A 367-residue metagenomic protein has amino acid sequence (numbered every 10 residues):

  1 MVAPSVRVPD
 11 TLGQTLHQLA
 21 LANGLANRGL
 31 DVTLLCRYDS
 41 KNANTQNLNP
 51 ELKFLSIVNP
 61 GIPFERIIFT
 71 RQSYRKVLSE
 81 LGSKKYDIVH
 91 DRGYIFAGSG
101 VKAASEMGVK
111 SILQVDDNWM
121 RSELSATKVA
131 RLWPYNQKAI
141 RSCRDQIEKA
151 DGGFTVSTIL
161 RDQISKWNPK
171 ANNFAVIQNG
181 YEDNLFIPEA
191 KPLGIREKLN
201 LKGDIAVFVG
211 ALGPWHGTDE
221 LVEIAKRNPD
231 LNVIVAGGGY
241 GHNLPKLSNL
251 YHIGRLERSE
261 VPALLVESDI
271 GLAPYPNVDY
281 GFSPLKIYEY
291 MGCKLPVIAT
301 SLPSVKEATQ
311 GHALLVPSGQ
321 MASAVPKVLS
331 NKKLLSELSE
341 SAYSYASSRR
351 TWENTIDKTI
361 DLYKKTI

Functional and structural regions predicted by a protein language model:
M1-Q46, E223-K226, L302: N-terminal subdomain of nucleotide-sugar transferases
R75-S79, G98, K102-E106, W119-M120 (+1 more regions): Membrane-proximal helix-turn-helix segments that form the acceptor-binding/catalytic region of lipid-linked
D91-F96, V115: Short His-centered aromatic/hydrophobic patch
I159, G180: Carbohydrate-associated surface elements
N200-H216, L221-K226, I234, S339: Conserved donor-binding/catalytic core segment of Leloir-type glycosyltransferases
H216, E257-L264, D269-M291, A299-G311: Nucleotide-sugar-dependent
G311-Q320, K327-K333: Conserved acidic donor-binding segment of nucleotide-sugar-dependent glycosyltransferases
K333-K364: A charged, aromatic-enriched C-terminal amphipathic alpha-helix characteristic of glycosyltransferases across folds
